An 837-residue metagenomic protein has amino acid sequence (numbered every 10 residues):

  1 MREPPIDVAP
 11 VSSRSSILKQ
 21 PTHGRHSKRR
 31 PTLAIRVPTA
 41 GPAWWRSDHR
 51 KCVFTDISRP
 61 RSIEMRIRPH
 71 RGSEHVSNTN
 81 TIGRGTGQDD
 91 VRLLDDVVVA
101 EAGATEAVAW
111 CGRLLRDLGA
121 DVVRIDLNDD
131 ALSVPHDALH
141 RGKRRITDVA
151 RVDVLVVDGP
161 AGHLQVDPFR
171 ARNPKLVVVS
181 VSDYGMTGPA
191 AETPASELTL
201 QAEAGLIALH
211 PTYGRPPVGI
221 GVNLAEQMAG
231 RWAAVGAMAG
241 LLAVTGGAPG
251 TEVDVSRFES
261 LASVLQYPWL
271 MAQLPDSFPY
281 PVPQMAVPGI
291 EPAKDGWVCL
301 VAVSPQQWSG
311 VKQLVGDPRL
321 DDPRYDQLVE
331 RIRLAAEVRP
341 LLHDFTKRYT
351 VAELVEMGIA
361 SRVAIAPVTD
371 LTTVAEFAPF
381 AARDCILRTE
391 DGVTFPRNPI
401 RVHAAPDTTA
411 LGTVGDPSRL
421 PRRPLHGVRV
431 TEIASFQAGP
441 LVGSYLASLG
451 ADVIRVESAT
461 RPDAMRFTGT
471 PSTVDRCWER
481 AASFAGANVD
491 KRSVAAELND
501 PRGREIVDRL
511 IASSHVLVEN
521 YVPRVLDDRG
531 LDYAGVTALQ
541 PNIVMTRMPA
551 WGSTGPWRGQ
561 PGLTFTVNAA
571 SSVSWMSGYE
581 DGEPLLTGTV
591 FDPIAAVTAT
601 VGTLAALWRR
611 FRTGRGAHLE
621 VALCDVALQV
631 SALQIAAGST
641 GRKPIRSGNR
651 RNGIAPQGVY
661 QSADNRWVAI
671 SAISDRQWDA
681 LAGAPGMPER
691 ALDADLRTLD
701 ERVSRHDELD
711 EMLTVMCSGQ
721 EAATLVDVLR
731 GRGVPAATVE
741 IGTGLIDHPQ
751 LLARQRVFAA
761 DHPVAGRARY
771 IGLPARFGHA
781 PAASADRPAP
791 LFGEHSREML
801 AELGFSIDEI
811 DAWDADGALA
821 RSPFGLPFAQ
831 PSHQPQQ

Functional and structural regions predicted by a protein language model:
R2, S12-K19, R25-R30, R36-P38 (+3 more regions): Low-acidity, Ser/Thr- and Arg-rich intrinsically disordered low-complexity segments
D7, H26, D48-H49, D56 (+2 more regions): Intrinsic-disorder-associated, low-complexity terminal segments enriched in Asp/Asn/His/Tyr and depleted of Lys/Arg
I57, E64-P249, A272-Q273, S277 (+9 more regions): N-terminal helix-loop segment corresponding to the beta1-alpha1 unit of nucleotide/adenylate-binding folds
D183-G185, R257-A262, D295-W297, V303-Q307 (+7 more regions): Glycine-rich beta-alpha junction loops
P217-M228, P279, M285-P288, W297-C299 (+8 more regions): A short glycine-threonine-serine/GTX helix/turn-capping micro-motif
G240-F278, L371, A606-G648, Q657: Substrate-binding/catalytic subdomain of NAD(P)-dependent oxidoreductase enzymes
A286-S361, I365, T372, P656-R732 (+1 more regions): Aromatic-enriched alpha-helical interface/lid elements that frame and gate functional surfaces
V355, A360-T409, G731-A785, G825: A glycine-rich dinucleotide-binding beta-alpha-beta segment and adjacent secondary-structure elements that constitute
